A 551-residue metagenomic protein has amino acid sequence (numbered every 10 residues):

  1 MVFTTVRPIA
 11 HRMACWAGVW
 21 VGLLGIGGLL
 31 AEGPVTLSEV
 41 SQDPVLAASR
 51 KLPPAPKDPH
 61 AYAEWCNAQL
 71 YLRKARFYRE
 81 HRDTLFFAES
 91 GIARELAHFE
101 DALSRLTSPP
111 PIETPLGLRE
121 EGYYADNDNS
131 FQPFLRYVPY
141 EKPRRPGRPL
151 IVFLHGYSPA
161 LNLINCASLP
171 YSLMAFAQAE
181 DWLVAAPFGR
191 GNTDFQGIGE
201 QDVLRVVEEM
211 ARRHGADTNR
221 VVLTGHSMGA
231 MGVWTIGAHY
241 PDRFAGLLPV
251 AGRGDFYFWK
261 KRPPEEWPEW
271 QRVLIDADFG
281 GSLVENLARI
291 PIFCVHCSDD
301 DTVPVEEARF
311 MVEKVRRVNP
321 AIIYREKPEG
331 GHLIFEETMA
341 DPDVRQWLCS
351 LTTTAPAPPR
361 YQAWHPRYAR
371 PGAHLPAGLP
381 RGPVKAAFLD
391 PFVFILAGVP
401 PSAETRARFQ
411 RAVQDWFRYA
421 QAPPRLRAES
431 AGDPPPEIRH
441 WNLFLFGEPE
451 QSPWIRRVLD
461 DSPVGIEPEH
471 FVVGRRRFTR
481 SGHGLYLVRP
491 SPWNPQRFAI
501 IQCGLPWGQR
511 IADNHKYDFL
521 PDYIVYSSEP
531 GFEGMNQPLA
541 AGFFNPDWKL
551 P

Functional and structural regions predicted by a protein language model:
E32-L72: Amphipathic, heptad-repeat alpha-helical segments
E32-V40, L72-R148, W364-R367, R381-G382: A domain-start/cap signature at the N-terminus of enzymes
E141-P146, D194-M228, A238-F244: Gly/Ser-rich "nucleophile elbow"/oxyanion-hole loop immediately N-terminal to the catalytic nucleophile in hydrolases
G147-L150, L154-R212: Active-site machinery of serine-nucleophile hydrolases
N219-L283: Primarily recognizes the serine-hydrolase "nucleophile elbow" in alpha/beta-hydrolase and SGNH/GDSL folds
F258-N319, I323-L333: The feature captures the conserved acid-bearing segment of alpha/beta-hydrolase catalytic domains
D299-D301, V305, R309-Y368, A377: C-terminal catalytic histidine-bearing segment of alpha/beta-hydrolase fold enzymes
Y368-P551: Solvent-exposed alpha-helical segments and adjacent loops that form catalytic or protein-interaction surfaces
